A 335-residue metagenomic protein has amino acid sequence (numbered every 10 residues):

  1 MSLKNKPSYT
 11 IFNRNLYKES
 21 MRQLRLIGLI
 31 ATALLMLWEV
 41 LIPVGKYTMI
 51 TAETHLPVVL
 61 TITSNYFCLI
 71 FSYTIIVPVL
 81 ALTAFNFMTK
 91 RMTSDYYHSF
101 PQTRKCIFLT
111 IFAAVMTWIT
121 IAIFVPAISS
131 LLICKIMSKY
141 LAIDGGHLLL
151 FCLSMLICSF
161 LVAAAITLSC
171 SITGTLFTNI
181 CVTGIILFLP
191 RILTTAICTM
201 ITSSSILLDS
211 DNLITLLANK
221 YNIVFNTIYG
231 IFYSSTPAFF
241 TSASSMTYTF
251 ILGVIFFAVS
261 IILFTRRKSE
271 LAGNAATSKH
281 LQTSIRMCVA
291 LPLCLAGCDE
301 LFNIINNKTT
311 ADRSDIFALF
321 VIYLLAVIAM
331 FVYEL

Functional and structural regions predicted by a protein language model:
M1-T32: Aromatic- and glycine-rich beta-strand/loop motifs that create alpha-glucan
S2-Y9, G45-T63, L189-L281, L293-Y323 (+1 more regions): Terminal transmembrane helical anchor/hairpin motif
Y17-L29, F108-W118, A276-P292: Loop-to-transmembrane boundary segments
I27-P43, W118-F124, T183-S203: Hydrophobic alpha-helical membrane-insertion segments
L35-M49, F124-S130, C298-E300: Alpha-helical transmembrane segments of multi-pass membrane proteins
V59-I62, I70, A113-G174, T178 (+1 more regions): Secretory targeting signals
S64-T93: Long, hydrophobic alpha-helical segments
A84-T117: Helix-loop-helix units of permease transmembrane domains in multi-pass membrane transporters, especially ABC
